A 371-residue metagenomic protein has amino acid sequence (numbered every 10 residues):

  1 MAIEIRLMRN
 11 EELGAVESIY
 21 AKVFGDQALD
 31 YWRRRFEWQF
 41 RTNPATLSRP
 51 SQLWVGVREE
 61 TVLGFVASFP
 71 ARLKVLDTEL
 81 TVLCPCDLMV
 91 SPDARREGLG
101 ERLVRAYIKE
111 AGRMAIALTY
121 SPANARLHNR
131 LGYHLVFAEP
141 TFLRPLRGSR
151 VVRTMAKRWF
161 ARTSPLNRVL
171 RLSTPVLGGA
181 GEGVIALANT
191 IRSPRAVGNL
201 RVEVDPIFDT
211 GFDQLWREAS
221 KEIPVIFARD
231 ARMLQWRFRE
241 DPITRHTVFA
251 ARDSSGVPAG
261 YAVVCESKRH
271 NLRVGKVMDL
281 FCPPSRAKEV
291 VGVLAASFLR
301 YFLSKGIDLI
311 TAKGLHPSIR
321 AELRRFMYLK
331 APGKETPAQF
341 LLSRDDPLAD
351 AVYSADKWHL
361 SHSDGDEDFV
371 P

Functional and structural regions predicted by a protein language model:
M1-E11, D346-P347, V370-P371: Non-catalytic N-terminal targeting/anchoring module and adjacent flexible stem/linker that precedes the structured
I3-M89, V202-C282: A conserved beta-strand-loop-helix scaffold within acyl/acetyltransferase catalytic domains
L83-L88, R102-A111, Y120-L127, P145-L146: Hydrophobic, well-ordered secondary-structure scaffolds
V90, R95-K109, A287-R300: Conserved acetyl-CoA-binding loop-helix of GNAT-fold acetyltransferases
K109-M114, R252, G256: Secondary-structure boundary elements
M114-N189, I207-F208, R237-E240, T247 (+2 more regions): Active-site/acyl-donor-binding loops of N-acyltransferases
V169-E222, R232: Charge-rich interaction segments
